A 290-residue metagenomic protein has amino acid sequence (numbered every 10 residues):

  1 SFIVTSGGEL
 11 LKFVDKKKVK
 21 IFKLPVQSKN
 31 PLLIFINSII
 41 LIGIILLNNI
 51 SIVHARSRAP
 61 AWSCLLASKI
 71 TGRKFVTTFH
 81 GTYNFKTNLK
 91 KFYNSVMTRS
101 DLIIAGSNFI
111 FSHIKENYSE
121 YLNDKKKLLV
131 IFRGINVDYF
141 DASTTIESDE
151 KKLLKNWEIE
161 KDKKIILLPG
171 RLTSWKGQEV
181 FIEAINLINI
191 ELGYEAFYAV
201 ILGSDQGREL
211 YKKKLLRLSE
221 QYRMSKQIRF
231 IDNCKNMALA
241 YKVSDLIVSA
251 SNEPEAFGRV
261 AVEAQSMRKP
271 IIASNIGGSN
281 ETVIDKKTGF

Functional and structural regions predicted by a protein language model:
S1-L32, K115, Y121-K127, G207: N-terminal strand-loop element at the rim of the active site of nucleotide-sugar-dependent glycosyltransferases
F2-E9, I135, P169, Y198-K213: Glycosyltransferase donor-sugar binding loop
I3, P270-A273, V283: Short hydrophobic beta-strand element within catalytic cores of glycosyltransferases and related nucleotide-activated
A55-A61, F79: Short His-centered aromatic/hydrophobic patch
S100-V130, I135-F140: A short, active-site helix/loop in glycosyltransferases that binds the activated sugar's phosphate group
S119, D141-I159, L215-L216: A short helix/loop element that forms part of the nucleotide-sugar donor recognition site in Leloir-type
K164-I190, K213: A conserved mid-protein helix/loop that constitutes part of the nucleotide-sugar donor-binding site
G207-K212, M224-C234, A240: Active-site donor-binding acidic/aromatic loop of nucleotide-activated sugar and phosphosugar transferases involved
